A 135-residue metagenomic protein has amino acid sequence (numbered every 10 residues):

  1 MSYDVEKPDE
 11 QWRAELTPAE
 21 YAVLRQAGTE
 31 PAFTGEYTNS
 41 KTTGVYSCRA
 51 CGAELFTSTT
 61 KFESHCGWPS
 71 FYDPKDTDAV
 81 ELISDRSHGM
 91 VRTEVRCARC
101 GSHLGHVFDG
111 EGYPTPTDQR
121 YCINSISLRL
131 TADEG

Functional and structural regions predicted by a protein language model:
Y3-G135: A short Gly-Trp-Pro
